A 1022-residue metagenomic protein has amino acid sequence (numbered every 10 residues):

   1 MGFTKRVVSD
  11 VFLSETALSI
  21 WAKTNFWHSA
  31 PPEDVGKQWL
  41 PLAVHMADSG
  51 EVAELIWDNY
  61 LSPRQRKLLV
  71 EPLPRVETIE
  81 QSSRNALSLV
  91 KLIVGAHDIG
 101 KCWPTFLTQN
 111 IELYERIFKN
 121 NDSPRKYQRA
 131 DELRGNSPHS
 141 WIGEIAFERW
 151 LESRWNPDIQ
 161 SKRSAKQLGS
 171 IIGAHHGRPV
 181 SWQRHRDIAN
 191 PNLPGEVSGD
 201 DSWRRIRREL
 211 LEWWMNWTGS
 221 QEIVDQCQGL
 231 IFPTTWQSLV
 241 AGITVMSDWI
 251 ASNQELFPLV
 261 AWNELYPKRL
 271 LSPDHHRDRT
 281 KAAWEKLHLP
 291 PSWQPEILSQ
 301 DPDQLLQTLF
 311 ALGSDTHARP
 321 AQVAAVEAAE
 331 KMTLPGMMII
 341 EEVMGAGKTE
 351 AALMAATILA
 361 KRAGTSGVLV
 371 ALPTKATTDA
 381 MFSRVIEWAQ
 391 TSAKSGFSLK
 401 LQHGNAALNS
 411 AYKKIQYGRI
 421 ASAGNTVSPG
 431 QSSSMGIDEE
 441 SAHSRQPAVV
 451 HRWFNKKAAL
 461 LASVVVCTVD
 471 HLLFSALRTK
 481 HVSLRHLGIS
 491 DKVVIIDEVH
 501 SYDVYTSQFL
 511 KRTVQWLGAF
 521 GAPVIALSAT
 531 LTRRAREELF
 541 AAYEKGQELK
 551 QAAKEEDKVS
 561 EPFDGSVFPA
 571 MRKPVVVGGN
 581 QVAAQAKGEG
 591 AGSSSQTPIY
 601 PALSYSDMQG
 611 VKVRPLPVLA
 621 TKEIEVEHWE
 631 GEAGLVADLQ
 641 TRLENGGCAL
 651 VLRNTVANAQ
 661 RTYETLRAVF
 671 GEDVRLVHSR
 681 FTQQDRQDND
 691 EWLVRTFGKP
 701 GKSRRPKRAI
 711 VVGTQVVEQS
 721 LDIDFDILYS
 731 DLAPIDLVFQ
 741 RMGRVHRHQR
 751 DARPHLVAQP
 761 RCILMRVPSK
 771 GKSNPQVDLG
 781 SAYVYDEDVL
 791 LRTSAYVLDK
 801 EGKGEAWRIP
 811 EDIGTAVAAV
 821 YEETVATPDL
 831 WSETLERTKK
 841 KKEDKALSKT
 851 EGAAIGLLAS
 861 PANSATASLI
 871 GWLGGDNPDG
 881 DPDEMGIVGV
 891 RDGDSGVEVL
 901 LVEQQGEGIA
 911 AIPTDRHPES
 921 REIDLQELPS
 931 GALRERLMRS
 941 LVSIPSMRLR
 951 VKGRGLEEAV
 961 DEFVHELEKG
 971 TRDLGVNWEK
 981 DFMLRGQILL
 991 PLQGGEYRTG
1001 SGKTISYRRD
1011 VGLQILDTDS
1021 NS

Functional and structural regions predicted by a protein language model:
G2-Q300: Accessory nucleic-acid engagement/destabilization modules that flank
D301-E341: Conserved pre-motif I regulatory segment
L334-A356, Y502-Y505, S528: Walker A/P-loop
G367-W388, L401-S410, L531-A535, V656: Conserved Walker A/P-loop ATP-binding site and its immediately adjacent core in helicase/helicase-like ATPase domains
V385-S463, D470-L473: A substrate-engagement module of RecA-like helicase motors
S483-W516, V524: SF2 helicase catalytic motif II
R536, E623-G701, F725, Y729-S1022: C-terminal helicase lobe and adjacent C-terminal extensions/tails of nucleic-acid helicase motors
Q547-N654: Conserved interdomain linker/interface between the two RecA-like ATPase lobes of SF2 helicase motors
